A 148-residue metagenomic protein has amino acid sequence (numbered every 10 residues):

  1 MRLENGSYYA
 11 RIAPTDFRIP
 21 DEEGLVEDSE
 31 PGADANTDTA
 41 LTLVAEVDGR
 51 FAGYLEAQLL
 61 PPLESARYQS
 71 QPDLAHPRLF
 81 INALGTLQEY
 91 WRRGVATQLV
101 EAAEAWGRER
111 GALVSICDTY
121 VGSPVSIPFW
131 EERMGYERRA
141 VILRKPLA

Functional and structural regions predicted by a protein language model:
L3-P31: Conserved GNAT-fold acetyl-CoA-binding loop/helix
E27-V44, P62, F80, E137: A short helix-loop-beta-strand connector motif used in the catalytic cores of GNAT acetyltransferases and, in some
V44, R50-L59, F80, G85: Conserved beta-strand in the GNAT
E56-F80: Conserved acyl-donor/pantetheine-binding loop and adjacent beta-alpha core of acyl/acetyltransferases and related
A83-T86, R92-A105: Conserved acetyl-CoA-binding loop-helix of GNAT-fold acetyltransferases
W91, I116-I127, R144-L147: Conserved beta-strand-loop-alpha-helix junction that forms the acyl-donor binding cleft
V100, G107-T119: Conserved GNAT acetyl-CoA-binding A-motif
W130-E131: Conserved active-site tyrosine of GNAT-family acetyltransferases
